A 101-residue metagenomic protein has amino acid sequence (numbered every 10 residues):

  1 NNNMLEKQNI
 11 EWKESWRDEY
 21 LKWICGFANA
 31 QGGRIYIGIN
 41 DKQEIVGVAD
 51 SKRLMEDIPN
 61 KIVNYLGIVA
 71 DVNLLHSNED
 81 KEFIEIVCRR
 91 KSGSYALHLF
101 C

Functional and structural regions predicted by a protein language model:
N1-C101: Conserved N-terminal catalytic/coupling substructures associated with nucleotide/phosphate chemistry
